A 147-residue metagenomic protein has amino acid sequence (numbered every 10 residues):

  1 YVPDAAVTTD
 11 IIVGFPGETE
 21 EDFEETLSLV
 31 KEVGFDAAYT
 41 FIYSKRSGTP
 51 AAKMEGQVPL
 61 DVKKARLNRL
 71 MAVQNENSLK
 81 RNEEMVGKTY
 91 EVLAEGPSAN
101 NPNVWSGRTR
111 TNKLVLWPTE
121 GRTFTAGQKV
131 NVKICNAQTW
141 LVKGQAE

Functional and structural regions predicted by a protein language model:
Y1-T49, R69-K80: Conserved C-terminal portion of the radical SAM core fold that forms the substrate/S-adenosylmethionine-binding
K53-E147: Terminal RNA-binding accessory module
